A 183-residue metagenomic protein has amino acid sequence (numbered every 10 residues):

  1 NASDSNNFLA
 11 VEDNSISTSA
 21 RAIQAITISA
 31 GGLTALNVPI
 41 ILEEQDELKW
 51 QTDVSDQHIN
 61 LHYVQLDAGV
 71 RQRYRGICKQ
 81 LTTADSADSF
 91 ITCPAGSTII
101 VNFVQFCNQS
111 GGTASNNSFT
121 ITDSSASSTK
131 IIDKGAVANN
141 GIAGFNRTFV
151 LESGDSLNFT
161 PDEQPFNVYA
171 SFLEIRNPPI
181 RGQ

Functional and structural regions predicted by a protein language model:
N1, T27-I28, Q51-T52, P94: Tandem-repeat/low-complexity and Cys-motif detector
S3-A25, G111-D133: Short, surface-exposed beta-strand/strand-loop-strand elements in extracellular ectodomains
S5, S86-S89, S124, S156: Coil residues (strongly favoring Ser/Thr
A22-I26, N37-P39, K79, I132-G135 (+1 more regions): Beta-strand-rich interaction surfaces with strong enrichment in secreted/lumenal proteins
T27-A30, V64-D67, G135-N139, E174-R176: A short, sequence-level motif marking secondary-structure junctions
S29-Q45, N139-G154: Beta-sandwich interaction modules
E43-E44, T52-I99, F103, C107-Q109 (+1 more regions): C-terminal interaction-tip segments
